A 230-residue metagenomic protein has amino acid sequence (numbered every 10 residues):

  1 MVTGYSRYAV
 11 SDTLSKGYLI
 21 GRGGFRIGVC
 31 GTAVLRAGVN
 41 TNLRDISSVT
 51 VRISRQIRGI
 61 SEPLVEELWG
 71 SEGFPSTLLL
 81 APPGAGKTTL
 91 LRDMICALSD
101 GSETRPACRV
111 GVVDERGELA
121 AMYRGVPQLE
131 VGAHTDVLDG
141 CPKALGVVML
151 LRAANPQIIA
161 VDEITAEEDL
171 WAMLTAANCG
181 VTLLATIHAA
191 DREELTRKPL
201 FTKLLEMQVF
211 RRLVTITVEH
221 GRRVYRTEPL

Functional and structural regions predicted by a protein language model:
R7-F74: P-loop NTP-binding catalytic core
T77-L79: Hydrophobic anchor at the beta1->P-loop junction of P-loop NTPases
P83-G84: The conserved Walker
K87: Conserved lysine of the Walker
L90, M94: Hydrophobic positions on the alpha1 helix immediately C-terminal to the Walker A/P-loop
S99-V148: P-loop NTPase switch/communication element
Y123-V126, V131-D139, I187, R197-L230: C-terminal lobe/lid and adjacent interdomain/linker elements of RecA-like ASCE P-loop ATPase modules
A154-L213, V218: Conserved P-loop NTPase nucleotide-binding/switch module
